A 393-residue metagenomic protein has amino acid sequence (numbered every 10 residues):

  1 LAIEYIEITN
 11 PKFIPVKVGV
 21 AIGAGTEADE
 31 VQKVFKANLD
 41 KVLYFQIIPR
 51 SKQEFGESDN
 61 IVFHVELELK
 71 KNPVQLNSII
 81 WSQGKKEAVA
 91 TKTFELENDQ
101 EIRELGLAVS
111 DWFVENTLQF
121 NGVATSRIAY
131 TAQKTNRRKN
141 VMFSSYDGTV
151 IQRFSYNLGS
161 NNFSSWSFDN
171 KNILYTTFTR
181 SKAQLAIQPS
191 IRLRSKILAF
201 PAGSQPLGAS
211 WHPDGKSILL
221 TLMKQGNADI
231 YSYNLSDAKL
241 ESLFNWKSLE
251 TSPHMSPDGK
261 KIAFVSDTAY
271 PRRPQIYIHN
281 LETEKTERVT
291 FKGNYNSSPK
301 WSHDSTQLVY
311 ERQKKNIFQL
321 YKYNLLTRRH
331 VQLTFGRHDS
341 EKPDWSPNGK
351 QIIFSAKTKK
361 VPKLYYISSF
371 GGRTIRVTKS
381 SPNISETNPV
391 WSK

Functional and structural regions predicted by a protein language model:
E4, F55-W112: Amphipathic beta-strand/beta-sheet edge segments enriched in Tyr/Trp
Y5-E66: Short beta-strand->alpha-helix linker/helix-N-cap micro-motif that forms a surface specificity/interaction loop
D99-F143, V150, W166: Pro/Ala/Gly-rich low-complexity, hydrophilic intrinsically disordered segments
N121, A132-N140, L158, T176-L185 (+9 more regions): A flexible loop/linker signature enriched in serine peptidases of the S9 family
G122-A124, F168-D169, P213-D214, P257-D258 (+3 more regions): Residue-level detector of Asp-centered blade-edge/turn motifs that repeat once per structural unit in beta-propeller
I128, I173-L174, G215-L219, G259-I262 (+2 more regions): Hydrophobic beta-strand positions that form the internal "hydrophobic ladder" of WD40/Gbeta-like beta-propeller blades
S145-S160, Q188-L207, Y233-L249, H279-Y295 (+2 more regions): Multi-bladed beta-propeller domains
